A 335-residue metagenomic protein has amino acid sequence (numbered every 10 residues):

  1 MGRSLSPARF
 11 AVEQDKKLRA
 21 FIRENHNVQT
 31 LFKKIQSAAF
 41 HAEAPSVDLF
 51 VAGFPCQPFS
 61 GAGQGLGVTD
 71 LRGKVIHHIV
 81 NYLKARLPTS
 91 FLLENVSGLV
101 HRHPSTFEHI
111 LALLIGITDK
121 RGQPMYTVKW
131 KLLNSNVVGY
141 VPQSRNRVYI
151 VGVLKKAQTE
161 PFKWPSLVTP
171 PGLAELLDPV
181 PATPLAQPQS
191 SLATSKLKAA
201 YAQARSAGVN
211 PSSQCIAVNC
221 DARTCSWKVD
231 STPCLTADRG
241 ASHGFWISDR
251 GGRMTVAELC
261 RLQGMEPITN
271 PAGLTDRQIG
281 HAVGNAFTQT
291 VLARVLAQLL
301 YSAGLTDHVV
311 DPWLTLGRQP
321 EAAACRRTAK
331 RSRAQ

Functional and structural regions predicted by a protein language model:
M1-Q36: SAM cofactor-binding core of SAM-dependent methyltransferases, primarily the Rossmann-like beta-alpha-beta module
R9-A11, T30-L31, F50, V128-L132: Conserved beta-strand scaffold positions in the cores of enzyme catalytic domains, especially in NTP/NDP-utilizing
N25, Y82, L113, V295-Q298: Alpha-helical recognition domains of nuclear gene-regulatory proteins
F40-L49, Q57-A241, R250-G252: Class I S-adenosyl-L-methionine
F54: Glycine-rich, N-terminal phosphate-binding loop of Rossmann-like dinucleotide-binding domains
S195-Q335: C-terminal target-recognition/interaction regions appended to catalytic cores
